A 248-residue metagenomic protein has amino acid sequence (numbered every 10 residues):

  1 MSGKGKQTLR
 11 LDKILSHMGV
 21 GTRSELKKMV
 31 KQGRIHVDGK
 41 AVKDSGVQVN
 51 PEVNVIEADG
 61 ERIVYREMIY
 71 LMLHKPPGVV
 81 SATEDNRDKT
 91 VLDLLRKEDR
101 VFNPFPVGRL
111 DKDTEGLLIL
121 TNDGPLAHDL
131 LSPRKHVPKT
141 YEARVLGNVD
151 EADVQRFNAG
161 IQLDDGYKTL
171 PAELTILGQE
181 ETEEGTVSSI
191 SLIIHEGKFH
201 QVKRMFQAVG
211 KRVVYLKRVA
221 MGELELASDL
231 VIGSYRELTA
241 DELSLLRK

Functional and structural regions predicted by a protein language model:
S2-K248: Basic, flexible Lys/Arg- and Gly-enriched helix-loop patches that mediate nucleic-acid binding at interfaces with rRNA
